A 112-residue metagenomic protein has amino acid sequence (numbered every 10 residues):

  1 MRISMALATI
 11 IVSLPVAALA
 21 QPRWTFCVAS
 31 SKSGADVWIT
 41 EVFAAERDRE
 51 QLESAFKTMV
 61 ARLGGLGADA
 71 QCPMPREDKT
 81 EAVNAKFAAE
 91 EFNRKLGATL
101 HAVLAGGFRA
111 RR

Functional and structural regions predicted by a protein language model:
M1-S4: Positively charged n-region of N-terminal signal peptides that target proteins for export
A6-A8, A18: Cleavable N-terminal signal peptides
L14-A20: Sec/Tat signal peptide C-region and signal peptidase I cleavage site
T25-R49: Short Trp-Ser/Thr-centered turn/loop motifs at beta-strand boundaries
I39-E46, L66-E81: A short, exposed loop/beta-hairpin motif centered on an aromatic-Gly-Thr core
A44-G64: Compositionally biased P/S/T/G-rich terminal and signal peptide-adjacent segments that lie outside catalytic cores
L52-M59, R76-R94: A short, charged, amphipathic alpha-helix used as a generic interaction element across diverse proteins
V83-R112: C-terminal partner/receptor-binding element of secreted or periplasmic proteins
